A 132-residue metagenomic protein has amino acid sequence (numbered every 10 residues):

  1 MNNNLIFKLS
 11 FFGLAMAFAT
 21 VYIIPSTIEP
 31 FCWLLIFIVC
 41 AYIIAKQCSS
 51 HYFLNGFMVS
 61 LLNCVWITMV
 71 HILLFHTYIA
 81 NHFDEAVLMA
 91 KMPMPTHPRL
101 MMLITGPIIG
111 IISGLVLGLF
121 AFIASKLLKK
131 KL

Functional and structural regions predicted by a protein language model:
M1-L132: Juxtamembrane/disordered regions of integral membrane proteins
